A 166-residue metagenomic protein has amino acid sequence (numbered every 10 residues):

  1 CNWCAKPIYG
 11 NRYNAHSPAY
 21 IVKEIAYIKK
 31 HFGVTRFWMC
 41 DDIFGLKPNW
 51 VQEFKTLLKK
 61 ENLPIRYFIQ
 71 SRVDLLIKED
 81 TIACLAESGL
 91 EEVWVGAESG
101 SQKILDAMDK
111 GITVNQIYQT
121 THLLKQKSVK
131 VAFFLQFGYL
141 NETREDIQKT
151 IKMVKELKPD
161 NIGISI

Functional and structural regions predicted by a protein language model:
C1-F134, Y139, K152: Radical SAM [4Fe-4S] cluster-binding motif and immediate context
K130, E145-I166: C-terminal accessory regions of radical SAM enzymes
